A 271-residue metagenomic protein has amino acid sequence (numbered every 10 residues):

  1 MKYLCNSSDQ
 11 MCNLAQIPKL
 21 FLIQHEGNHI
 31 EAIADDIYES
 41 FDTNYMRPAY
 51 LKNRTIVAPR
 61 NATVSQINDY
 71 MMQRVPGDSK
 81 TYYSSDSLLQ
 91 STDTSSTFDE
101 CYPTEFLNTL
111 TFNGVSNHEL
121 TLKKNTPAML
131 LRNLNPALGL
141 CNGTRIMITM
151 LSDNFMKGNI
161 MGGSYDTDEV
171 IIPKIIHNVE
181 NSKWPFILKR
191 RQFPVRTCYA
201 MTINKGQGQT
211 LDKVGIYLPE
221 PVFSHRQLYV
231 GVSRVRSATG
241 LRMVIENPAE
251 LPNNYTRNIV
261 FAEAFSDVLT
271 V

Functional and structural regions predicted by a protein language model:
M1-V271: RecA-like helicase/translocase P-loop NTPase motor core
